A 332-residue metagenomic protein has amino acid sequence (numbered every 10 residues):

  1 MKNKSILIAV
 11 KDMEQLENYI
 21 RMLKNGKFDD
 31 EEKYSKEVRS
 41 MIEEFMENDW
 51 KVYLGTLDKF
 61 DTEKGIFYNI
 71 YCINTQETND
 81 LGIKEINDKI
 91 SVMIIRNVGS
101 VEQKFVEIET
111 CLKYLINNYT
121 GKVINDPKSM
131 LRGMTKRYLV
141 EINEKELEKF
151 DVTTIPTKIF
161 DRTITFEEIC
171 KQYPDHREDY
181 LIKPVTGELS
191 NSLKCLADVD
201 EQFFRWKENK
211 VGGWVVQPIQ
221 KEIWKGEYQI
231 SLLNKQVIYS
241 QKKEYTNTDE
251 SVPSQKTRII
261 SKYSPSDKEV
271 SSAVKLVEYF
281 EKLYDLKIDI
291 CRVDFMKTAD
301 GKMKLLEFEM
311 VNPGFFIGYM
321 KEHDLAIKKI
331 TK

Functional and structural regions predicted by a protein language model:
K2-L7: Extreme N-terminal starter segment of soluble prokaryotic enzymes
I8, I94-R96, Q217: Redox-cofactor binding/interface segments in oxidoreductases and associated redox assembly factors
D12-Q15, K59-F60, G99-S100, S129-L131 (+6 more regions): Short, solvent-exposed loop/turn segments at secondary-structure junctions
E14-Q15, L23, D29-D161: Conserved N-proximal alpha/beta basic substrate-recognition cap immediately N-terminal to, or forming the N-lobe
E107-T110, W224-E227, I290: Short, surface-exposed coil-to-beta transition loops
D151-E178: Rossmann-like NAD(P)H-binding beta-loop-alpha module
T186-L283, M296, M303-K304: Phosphate-binding site of ATP-dependent enzymes
P265-K332: ATP-dependent carboxylate activation and anion-phosphoryl transfer catalytic cores that bind Mg-ATP to form
